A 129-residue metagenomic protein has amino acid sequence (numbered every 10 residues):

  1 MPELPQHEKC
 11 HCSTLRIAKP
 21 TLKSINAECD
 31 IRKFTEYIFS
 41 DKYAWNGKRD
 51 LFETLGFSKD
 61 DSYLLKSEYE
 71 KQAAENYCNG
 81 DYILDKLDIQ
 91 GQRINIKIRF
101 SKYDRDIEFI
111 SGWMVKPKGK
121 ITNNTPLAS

Functional and structural regions predicted by a protein language model:
M1, E68-N123, L127-S129: Functional cores of ribonucleases/endoribonucleases
M1-T14: Activation/maturation switch segments at domain boundaries
H7, G47-R49, R105: Aromatic-residue detector
L15-I96: Compact soluble domain cores
